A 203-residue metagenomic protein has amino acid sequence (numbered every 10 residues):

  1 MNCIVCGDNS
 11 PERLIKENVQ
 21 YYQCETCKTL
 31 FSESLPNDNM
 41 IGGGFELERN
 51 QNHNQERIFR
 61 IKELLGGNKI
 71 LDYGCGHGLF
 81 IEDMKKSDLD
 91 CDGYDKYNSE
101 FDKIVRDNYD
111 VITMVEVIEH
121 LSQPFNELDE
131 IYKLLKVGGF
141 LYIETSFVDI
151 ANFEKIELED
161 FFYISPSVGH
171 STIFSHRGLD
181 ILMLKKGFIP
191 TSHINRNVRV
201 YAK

Functional and structural regions predicted by a protein language model:
M1-V115, F125-L134, Y142-E144, L158-S167 (+3 more regions): Conserved N-terminal segment of class I S-adenosyl-L-methionine
E116, H120: A short His-aromatic
L121-S122, L135-V137: Helix-to-beta-strand junctions that scaffold the AdoMet/dcAdoMet cofactor pocket in Class I SAM-dependent enzymes
S146-A151: Short "lid" loop at the C-terminus of a central beta-strand within the Rossmann-like core of SAM-dependent
K155: Histidine/acidic-residue-rich catalytic or RNA/ligand-binding cores of hydrolases and nuclease-related proteins
H170: Glycine/small-residue-rich pyrophosphate-binding loop that anchors the diphosphate of NDP-sugar donors
I173: Conserved short secondary-structure elements within globular domains
